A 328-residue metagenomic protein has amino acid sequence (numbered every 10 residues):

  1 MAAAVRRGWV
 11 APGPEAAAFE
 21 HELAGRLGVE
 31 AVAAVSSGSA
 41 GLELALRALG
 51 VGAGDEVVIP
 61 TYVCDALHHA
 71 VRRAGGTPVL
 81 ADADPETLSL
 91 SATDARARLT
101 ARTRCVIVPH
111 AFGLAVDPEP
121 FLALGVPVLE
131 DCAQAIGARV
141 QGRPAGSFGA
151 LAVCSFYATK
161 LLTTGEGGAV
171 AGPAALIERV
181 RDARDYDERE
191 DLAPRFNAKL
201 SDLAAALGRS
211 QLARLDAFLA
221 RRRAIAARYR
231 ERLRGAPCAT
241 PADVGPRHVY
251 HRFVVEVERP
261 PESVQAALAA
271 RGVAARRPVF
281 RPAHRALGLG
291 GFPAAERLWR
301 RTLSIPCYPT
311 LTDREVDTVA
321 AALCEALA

Functional and structural regions predicted by a protein language model:
M1-W9, P306: N-terminal "arm"/small-domain region of PLP-dependent enzymes with the aminotransferase-like
W9-E56, H69-A74, L80-D82, R143: Phosphate-binding glycine-rich loop
A17-H21, V29-V32, C105-P109, R139 (+1 more regions): PLP-dependent aminotransferase class I/II
A33, V58, V79, V128-L129 (+4 more regions): Structural detector of well-ordered beta-strand residues that form the stable sheet scaffold of enzyme domains
A45-A97, C105, L268: Conserved PLP-anchoring active-site segment centered on the Schiff-base-forming lysine
D55, T61-V63, D82, C132 (+3 more regions): Nucleotide-sugar donor-binding loop of glycosyltransferases
C64, P85, G113, A133-Q134 (+2 more regions): Short, glycine/acidic-enriched loop or turn micro-motifs at the edges of active sites
E86-T164, V170-P173: Active-site phosphate-binding strand-loop segment of PLP-dependent enzymes
